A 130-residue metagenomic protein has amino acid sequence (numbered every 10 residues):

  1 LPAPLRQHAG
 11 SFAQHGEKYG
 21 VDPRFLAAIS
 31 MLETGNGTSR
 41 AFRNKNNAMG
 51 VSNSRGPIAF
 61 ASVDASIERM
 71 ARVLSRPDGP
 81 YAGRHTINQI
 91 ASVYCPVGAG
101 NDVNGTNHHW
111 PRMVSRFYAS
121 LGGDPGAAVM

Functional and structural regions predicted by a protein language model:
L1-A27, M31-L32, N36-M130: Catalytic cores of secreted/periplasmic lytic hydrolases that degrade extracellular macromolecules
